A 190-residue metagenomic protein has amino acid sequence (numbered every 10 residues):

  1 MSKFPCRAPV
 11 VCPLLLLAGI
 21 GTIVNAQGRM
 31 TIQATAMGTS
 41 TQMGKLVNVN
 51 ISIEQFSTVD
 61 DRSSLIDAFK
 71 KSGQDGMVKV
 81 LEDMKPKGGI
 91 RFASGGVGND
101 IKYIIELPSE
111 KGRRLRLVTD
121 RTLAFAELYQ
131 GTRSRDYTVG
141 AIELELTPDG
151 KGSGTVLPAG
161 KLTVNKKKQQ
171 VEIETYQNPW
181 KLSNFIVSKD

Functional and structural regions predicted by a protein language model:
S2-C12: Bacterial N-terminal signal peptides that target proteins for export
V10-I20: Gram-negative bacterial Sec-dependent N-terminal signal peptides
I20-A26: Sec/Tat signal peptide C-region and signal peptidase I cleavage site
G28-D190: Long, low-hydrophobicity ectodomains and other hydrophilic envelope-associated domains
